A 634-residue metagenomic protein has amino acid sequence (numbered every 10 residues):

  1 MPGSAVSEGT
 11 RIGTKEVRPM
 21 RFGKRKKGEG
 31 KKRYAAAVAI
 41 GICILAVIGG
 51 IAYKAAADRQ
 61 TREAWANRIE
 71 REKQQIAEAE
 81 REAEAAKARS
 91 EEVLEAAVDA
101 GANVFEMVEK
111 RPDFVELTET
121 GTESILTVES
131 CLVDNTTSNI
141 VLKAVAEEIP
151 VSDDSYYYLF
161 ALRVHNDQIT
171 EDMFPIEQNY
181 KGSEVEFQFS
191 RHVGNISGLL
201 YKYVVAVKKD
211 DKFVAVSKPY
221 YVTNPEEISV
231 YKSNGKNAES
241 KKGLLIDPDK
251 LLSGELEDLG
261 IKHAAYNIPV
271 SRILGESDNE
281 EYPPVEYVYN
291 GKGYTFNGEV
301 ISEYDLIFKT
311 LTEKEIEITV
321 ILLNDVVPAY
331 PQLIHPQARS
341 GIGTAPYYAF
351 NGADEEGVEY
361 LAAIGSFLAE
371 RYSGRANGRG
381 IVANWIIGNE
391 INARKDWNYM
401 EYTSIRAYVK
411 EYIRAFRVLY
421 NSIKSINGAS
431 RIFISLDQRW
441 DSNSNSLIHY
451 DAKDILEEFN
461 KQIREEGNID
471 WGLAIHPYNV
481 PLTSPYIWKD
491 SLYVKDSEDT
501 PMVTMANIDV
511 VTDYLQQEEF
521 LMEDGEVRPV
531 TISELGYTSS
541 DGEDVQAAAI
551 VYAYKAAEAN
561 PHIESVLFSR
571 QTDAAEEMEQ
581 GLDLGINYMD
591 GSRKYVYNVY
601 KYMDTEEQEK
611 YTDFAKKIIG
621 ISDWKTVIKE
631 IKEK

Functional and structural regions predicted by a protein language model:
M1-A86, V93: Gram-positive cell-envelope targeting signals
V98-T136: Short, compositionally biased P/S/T/A/G/V-rich stretches that sit at domain boundaries
I196-K212: Short, aromatic- and glycine-rich surface loops/edge beta-strands on solvent-exposed regions
V216-R272: Boundary/entry segment of secreted carbohydrate-active catalytic domains
I246-D258, S366-R371, H449-K461, A547-K555: Short, acidic/polar
K262-S442, V480-P481, D573-M578: Substrate-binding cleft and catalytic face of glycoside hydrolase catalytic domains, especially the flexible beta-alpha
G341-T344, I381, I386, I391 (+3 more regions): Aromatic-rich peripheral "rim/lid" segments of glycoside hydrolase catalytic domains that contact and position glycan
I364, I381, A407-D544: Noncatalytic carbohydrate-binding groove/subsite architecture in carbohydrate-active enzymes
